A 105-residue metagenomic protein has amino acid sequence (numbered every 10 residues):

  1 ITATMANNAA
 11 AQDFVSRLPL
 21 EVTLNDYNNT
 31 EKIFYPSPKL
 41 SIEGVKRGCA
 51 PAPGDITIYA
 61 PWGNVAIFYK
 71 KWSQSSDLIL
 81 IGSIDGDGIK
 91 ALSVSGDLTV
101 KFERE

Functional and structural regions predicted by a protein language model:
I1-I33: N-terminal secretory signal peptides
A6-N8, P19, W62, K70-W72 (+1 more regions): Solvent-exposed coil/turn segments that connect beta secondary-structure elements in extracytoplasmic/periplasmic
E21, N64, D97-T99: A residue-level signal for beta-strand positions that form part of recognition/binding surfaces within mature
N28-A50: Compact, glycine-rich, soluble single-domain proteins
P53-D55: Loop/turn positions that initiate beta-strands
I58-Y59, A91: Short, charge-rich binding segments
A60-I84: Beta-strand-rich cores of mature extracytoplasmic or soluble domains
I81-E105: Well-ordered alpha/beta subsegment
